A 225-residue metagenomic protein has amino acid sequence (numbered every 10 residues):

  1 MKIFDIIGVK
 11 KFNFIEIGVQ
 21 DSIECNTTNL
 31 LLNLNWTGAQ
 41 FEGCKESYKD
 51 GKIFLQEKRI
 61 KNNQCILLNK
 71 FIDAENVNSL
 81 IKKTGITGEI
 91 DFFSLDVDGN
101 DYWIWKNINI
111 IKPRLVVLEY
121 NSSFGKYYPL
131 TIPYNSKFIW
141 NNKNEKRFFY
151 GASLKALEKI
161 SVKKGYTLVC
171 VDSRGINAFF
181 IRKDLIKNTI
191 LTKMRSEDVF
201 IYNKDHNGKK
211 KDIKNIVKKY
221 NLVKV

Functional and structural regions predicted by a protein language model:
M1-K11, I15, I23, L80 (+1 more regions): Rossmann-like AdoMet/SAM-dependent catalytic core
M1-K83, F92-L95, S122-G125: SAM cofactor-binding core of SAM-dependent methyltransferases, primarily the Rossmann-like beta-alpha-beta module
V9, G88, I111: Structured loop/turn residues at beta-strand edges in well-structured enzyme cores
N33-L34, I111-K112, K164: Short, structured coil segments at secondary-structure junctions
V77-T87, K106-N109: Short amphipathic alpha-helix with an adjacent loop that forms part of the alpha/beta core around
G88-S94, L115: Short SAM/SAH-binding signature in class I
G99-I111: A short, conserved alpha-helix within the catalytic core of class I
P113-N121: Conserved beta-strand signature within the Rossmann-like core of class I S-adenosyl-L-methionine
